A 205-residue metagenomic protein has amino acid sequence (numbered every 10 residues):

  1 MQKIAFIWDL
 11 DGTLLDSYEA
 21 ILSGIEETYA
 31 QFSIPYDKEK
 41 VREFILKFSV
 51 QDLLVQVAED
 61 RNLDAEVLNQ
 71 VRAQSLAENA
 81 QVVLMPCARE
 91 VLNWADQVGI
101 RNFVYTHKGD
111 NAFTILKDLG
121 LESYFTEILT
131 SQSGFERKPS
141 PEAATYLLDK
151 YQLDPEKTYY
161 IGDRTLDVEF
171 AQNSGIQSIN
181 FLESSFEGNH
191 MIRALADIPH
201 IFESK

Functional and structural regions predicted by a protein language model:
M1-I4, N93-D96, G109, F113-K205: Asp-based, Mg2+/Mn2+-dependent phosphohydrolase catalytic module
Q2-P86, E90, W94: N-terminal helical cap/lid subdomain that shapes the substrate entry/recognition surface in HAD-like hydrolases
L15, Q81, N102, S133-G134 (+1 more regions): A generic secondary-structure micro-motif detector that highlights 1-2 residue hydrophobic/ambivalent hotspots embedded
Y18, R101-F103, L148: Bulky hydrophobic/aromatic packing residues
P35, R101, Q177: Residue-level detector of anion-binding/catalytic polar loops
T106: Conserved phosphate-coupling serine/threonine residues in phosphotransfer and NTP-handling enzymes
